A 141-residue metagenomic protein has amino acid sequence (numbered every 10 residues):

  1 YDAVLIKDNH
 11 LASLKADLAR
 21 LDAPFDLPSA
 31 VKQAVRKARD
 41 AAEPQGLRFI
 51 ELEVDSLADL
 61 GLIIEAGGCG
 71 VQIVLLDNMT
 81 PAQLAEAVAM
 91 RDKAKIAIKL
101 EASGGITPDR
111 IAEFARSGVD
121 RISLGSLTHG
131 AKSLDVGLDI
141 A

Functional and structural regions predicted by a protein language model:
Y1-A82, A94: Glycine- and Gly-Pro-enriched alpha-helical subdomains that act as flexible, kink-prone "lid/hinge" or packing modules
I6-K7, S13, P108, H129 (+1 more regions): Generic structural "secondary-structure junction" signal
D55-G70, M79, Q83-A89, K93 (+2 more regions): Catalytic cores of alpha/beta
E113-A141: Flexible C-terminal active-site loop/helix
